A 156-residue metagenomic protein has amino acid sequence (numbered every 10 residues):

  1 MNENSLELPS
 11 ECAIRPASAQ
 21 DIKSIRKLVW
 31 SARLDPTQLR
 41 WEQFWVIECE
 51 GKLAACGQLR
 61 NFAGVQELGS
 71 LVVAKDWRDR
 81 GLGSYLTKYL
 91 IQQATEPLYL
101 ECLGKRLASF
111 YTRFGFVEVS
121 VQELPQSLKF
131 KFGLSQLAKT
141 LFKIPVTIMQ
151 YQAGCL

Functional and structural regions predicted by a protein language model:
C12-S24: A short beta-loop-alpha structural element at the N-terminal edge of CoA-dependent acyl/N-acetyltransferase catalytic
P16, K27-Q38: Helix-loop element at the rim of GNAT/NAT acetyltransferase active sites that forms part of the acceptor-substrate
L34-E50, E67, F142-P145: A short helix-loop-beta-strand connector motif used in the catalytic cores of GNAT acetyltransferases and, in some
V46, K52-R60, V65-V72: Conserved beta-strand in the GNAT
D79-Q92: Conserved acetyl-CoA-binding loop-helix of GNAT-fold acetyltransferases
Q92-K105: Conserved GNAT acetyl-CoA-binding A-motif
G104-F132: Conserved active-site alpha-helix within GNAT-family acetyltransferase domains
F132-L156: Acidic/histidine-enriched, glycine/proline-rich intrinsically disordered or flexible terminal extensions
